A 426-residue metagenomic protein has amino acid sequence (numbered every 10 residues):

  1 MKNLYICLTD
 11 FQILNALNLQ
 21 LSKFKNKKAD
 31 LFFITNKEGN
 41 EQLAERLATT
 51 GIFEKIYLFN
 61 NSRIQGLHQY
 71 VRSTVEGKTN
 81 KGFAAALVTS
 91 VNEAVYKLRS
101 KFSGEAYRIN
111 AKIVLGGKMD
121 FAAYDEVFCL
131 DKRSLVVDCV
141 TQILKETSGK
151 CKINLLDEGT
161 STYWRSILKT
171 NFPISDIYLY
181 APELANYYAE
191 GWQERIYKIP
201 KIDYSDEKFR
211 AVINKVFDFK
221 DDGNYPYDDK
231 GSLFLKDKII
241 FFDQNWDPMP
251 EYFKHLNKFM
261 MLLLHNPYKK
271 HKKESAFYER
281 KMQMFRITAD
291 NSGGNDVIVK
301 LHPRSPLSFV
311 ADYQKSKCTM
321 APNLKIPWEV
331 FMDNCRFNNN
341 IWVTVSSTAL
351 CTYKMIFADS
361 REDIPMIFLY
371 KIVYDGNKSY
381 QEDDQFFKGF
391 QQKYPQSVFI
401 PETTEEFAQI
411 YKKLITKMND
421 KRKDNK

Functional and structural regions predicted by a protein language model:
L4-P182, L350: Active-site and donor-binding regions of nucleotide-sugar-utilizing enzymes
L14-N18, K101-V114, S134-Q142, H265-N291 (+1 more regions): Well-ordered, non-membrane alpha-helical segments in soluble/globular domains
K37-E45, L135-D138, T162-R165, M249-P250 (+2 more regions): Short, charged/polar "capping" segments at the starts of alpha-helices and the immediately preceding loops
I56-F59, T319-I326, P395-F407: Short acidic-hydrophobic, aromatic-tinged amphipathic segments that line or gate anion-handling sites
L156-Y252, L256, M260-M261: A nucleotide-sugar donor-handling region in carbohydrate enzymes
K238-S305: Conserved catalytic-core segment of nucleotide-activated headgroup transferases in glycan assembly
R304-C351, M355-I356: Donor nucleotide-activated moiety binding/catalytic core segment of transferases that use nucleotide-activated donors
L350-K413, K417: Catalytic binding pocket for nucleotide-activated donors in carbohydrate/polymer assembly enzymes
